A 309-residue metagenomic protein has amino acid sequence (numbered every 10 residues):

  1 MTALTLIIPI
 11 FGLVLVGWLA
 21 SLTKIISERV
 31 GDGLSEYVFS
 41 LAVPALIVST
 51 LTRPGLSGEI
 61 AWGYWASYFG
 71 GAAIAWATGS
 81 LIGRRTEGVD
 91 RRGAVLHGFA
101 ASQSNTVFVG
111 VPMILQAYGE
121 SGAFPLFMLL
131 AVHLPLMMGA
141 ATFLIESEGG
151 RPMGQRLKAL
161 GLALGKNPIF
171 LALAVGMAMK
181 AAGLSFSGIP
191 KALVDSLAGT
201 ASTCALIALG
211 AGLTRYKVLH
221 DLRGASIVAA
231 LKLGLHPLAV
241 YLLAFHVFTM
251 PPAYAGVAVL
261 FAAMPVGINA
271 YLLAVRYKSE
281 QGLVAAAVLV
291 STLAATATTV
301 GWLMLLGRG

Functional and structural regions predicted by a protein language model:
M1-G309: Alpha-helical transmembrane segments of multi-pass small-molecule/ion transporters
